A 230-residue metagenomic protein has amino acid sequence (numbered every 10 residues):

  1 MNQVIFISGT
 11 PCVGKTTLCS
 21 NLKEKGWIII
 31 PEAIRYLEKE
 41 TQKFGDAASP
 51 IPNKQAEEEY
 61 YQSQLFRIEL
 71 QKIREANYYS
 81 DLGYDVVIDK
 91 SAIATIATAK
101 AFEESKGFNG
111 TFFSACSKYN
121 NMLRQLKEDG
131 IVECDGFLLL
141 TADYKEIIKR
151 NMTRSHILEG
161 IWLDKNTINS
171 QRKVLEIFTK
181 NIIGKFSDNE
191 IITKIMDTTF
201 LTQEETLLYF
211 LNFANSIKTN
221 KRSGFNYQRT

Functional and structural regions predicted by a protein language model:
M1-V4: Pre-Walker A (Motif I) flank of P-loop NTPase domains
I7: Hydrophobic anchor at the beta1->P-loop junction of P-loop NTPases
V13: ATP-binding Walker
T16: Walker A/P-loop
S20-I73: Conserved substrate/cofactor phosphate-moiety recognition/catalytic segment in nucleotide-dependent phosphotransferases
Y60-G130: Glycine-rich phosphate-binding loop used to anchor ATP phosphates in small-molecule kinases, encompassing both
T98-I177: A glycine- and Lys/Arg-enriched "phosphate-lid" helix/loop adjacent to the NTP-binding pocket of small-molecule kinases
K149-T230: NTP-dependent small-molecule kinase module
